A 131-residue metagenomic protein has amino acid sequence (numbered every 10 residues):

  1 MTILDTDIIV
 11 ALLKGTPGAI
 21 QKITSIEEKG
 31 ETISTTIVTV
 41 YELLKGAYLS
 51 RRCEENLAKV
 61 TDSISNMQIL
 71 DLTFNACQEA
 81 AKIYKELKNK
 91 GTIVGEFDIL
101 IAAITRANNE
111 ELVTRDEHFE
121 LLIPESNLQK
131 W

Functional and structural regions predicted by a protein language model:
M1, A102, R106-W131: Acidic, PIN/NYN-like endoribonuclease modules and their adjacent C-terminal/linker elements
M1-T35, A47-I64: Short, well-structured N-terminal submotif of metal-dependent ribonuclease cores
D5, T36, I93-G95, D116: Histidine- and aromatic-rich ligand-binding microenvironments
D5-T6, L43, A80, T105: Generic structural signal for small/hydrophobic residues in well-ordered secondary structure, especially within
D7, A58, I99-A103, H118: Active-site phosphate/pyrophosphate-handling residues
I9, A19, V40-L43, C77 (+1 more regions): A generic structural signal for short hydrophobic patches within well-formed alpha-helices
K29-G30, S63-M67, K90, N108 (+1 more regions): Structured helix-beta-strand junction loops
I69-V113: Active-site neighborhoods of divalent-metal-dependent phosphate/nucleic-acid chemistry enzymes
